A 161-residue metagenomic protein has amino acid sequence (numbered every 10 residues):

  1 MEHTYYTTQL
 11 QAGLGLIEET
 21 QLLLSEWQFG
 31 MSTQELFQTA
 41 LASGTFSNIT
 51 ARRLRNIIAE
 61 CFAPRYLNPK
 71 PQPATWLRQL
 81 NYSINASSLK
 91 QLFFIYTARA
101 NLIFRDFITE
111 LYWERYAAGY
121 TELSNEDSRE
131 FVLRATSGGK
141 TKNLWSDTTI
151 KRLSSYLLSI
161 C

Functional and structural regions predicted by a protein language model:
M1-E114: Eukaryotic partner-binding/assembly regions in large regulatory complexes
A51, G119, L133-L153: Short, positively charged loop/turn segments that connect secondary-structure elements
A59, A63, S154-S159: Short, hydrophobic-biased segments on the C-terminal half of alpha helices that form "recognition helices"
A98, L102, E122-E126, L144-S155: Short, amphipathic alpha-helical segments
F107-L123, R129, K142-L144: A contiguous catalytic/ligand-binding core that recognizes phosphate-bearing ligands
E114, R134-G138, I160: Amphipathic alpha-helical interaction surfaces
